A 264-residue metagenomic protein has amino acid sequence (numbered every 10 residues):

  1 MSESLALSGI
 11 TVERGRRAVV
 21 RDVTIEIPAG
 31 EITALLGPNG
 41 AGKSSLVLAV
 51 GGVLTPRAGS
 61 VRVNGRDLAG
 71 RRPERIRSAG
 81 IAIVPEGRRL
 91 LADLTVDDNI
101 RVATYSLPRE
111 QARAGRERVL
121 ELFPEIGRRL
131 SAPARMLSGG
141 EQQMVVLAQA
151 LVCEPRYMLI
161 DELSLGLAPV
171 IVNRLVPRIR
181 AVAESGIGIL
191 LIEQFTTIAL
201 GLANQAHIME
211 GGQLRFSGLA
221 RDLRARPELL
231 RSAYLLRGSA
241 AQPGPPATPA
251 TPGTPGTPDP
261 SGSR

Functional and structural regions predicted by a protein language model:
L36-P38: The feature captures the beta-strand-to-loop junction immediately N-terminal to the Walker
G51: Helix-to-loop junction immediately C-terminal to a conserved catalytic motif
T55, D67-G87, R116, R128-S131 (+1 more regions): ABC ATPase NBD coupling module
G59-R66, A79, A112-R116, G218: Conserved ABC transporter NBD signature motif
I81, E121-L122, I208-Q213, A225-A250 (+1 more regions): C-terminal boundary and immediately downstream tail of ABC-type ATPase nucleotide-binding domains
P133-L137, E141: Conserved ABC ATPase signature
A150-L151: ABC ATPase C-loop
